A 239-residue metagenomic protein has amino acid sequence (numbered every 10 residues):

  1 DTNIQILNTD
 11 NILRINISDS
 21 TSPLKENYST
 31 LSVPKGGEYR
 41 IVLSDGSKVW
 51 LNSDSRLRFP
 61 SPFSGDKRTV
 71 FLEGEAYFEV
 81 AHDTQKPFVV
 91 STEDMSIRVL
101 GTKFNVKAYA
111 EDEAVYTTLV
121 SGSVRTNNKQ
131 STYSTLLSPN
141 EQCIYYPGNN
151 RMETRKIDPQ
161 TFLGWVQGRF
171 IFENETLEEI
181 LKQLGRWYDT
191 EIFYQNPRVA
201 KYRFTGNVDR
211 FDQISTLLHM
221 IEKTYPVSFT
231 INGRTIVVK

Functional and structural regions predicted by a protein language model:
D1-K239: A residue-level detector for the "anchor" residue at the start of short, highly conserved motifs
